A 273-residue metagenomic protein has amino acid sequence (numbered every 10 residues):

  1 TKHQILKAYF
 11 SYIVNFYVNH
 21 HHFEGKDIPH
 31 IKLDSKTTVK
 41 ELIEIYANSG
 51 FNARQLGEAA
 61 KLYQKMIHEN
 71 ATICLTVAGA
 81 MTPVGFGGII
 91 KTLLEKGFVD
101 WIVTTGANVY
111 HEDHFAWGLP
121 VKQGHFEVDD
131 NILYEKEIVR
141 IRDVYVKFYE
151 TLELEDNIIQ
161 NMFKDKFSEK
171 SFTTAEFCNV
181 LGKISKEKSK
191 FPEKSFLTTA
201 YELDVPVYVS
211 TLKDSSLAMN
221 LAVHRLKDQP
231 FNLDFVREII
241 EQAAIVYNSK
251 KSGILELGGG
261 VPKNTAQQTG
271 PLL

Functional and structural regions predicted by a protein language model:
T1-Y17: N-terminal amphipathic/basic-hydrophobic helices that include classical n-h-c signal peptides and signal-anchor
F16-V77, T82-L273: Conserved catalytic alpha/beta core of Sir2/sirtuin-type deacylases, generalized to analogous enzyme cores that bind
